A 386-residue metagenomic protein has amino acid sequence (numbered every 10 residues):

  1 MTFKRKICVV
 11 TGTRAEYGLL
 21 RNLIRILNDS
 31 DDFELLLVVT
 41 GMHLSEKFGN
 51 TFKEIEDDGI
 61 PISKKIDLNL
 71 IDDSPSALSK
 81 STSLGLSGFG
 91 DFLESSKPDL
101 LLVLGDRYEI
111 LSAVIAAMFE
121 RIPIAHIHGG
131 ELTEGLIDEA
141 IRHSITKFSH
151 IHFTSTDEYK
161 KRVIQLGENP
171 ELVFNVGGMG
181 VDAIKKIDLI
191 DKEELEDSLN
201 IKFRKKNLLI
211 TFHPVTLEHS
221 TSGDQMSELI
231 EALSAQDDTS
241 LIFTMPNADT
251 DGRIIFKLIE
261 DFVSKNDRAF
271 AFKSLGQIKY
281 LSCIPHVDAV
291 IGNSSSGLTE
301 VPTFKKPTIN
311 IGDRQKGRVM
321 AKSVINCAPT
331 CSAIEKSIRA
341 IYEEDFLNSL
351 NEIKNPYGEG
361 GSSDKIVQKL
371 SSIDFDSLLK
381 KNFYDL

Functional and structural regions predicted by a protein language model:
K6-T11, E16-N28, L68-P170: Active-site and donor-binding regions of nucleotide-sugar-utilizing enzymes
V10, L44-E46, S149-D224: A nucleotide-sugar donor-handling region in carbohydrate enzymes
S30-L36, P61, D237-S240: A generic structural motif
L35-L78, G88: Conserved nucleotide-sugar phosphate-binding/catalytic loop shared by glycosyltransferases and other
I55, I190-H286: Donor-nucleotide binding loops and adjacent catalytic segments primarily of GT-B fold Leloir glycosyltransferases
V103-L104, H152, G276-K322: A donor-sugar binding/catalytic signature common to diverse glycosyltransferases and related nucleotide-sugar
K316-I341, S349-S363: Change "using UDP/GDP/dTDP sugars" to "using nucleotide sugars
E343-L386: C-terminal amphipathic helix plus adjacent low-complexity, charged tail appended to glycosyltransferase catalytic
